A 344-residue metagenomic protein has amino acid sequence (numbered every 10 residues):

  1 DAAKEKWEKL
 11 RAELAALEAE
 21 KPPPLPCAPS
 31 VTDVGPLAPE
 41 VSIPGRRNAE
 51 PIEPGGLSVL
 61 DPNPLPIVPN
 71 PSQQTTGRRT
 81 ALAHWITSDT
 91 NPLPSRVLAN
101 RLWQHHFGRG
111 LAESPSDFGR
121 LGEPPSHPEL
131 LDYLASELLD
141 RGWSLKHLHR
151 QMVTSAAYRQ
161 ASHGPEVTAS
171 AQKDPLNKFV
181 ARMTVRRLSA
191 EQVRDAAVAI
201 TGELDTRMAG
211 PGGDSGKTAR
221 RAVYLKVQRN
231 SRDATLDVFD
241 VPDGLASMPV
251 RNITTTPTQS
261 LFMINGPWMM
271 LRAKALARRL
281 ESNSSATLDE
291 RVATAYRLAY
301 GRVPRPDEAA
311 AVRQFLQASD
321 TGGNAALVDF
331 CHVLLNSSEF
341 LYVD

Functional and structural regions predicted by a protein language model:
D1-A219, A246-R251, I264, M270-L327 (+1 more regions): Primarily short, surface-exposed interaction patches in extracytoplasmic proteins
D237-S247: A structural supersecondary motif
F330: Globin-like tetrapyrrole-binding proteins
